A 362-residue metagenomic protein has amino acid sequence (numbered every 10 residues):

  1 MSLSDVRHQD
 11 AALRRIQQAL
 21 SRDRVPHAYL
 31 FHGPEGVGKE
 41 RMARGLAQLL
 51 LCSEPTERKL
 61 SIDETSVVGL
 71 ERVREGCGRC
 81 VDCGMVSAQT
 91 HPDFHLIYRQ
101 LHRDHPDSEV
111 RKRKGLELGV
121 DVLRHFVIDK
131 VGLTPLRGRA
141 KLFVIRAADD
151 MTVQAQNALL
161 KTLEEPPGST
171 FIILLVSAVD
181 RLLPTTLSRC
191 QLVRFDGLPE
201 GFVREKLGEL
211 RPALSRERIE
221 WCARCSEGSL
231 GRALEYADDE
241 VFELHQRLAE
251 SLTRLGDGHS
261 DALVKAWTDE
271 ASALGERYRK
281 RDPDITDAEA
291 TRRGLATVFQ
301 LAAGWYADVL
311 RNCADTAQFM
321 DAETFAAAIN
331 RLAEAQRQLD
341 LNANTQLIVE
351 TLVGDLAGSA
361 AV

Functional and structural regions predicted by a protein language model:
M1-L49, S53-V68, M85, G132 (+3 more regions): Charged, glycine-rich active-site and insertion segments that engage polyanionic ligands
R15-A19, E117-L142, D150, K161: Conserved alpha-helical scaffold flanking the Walker A/P-loop in AAA+ ATPase domains
H27, V73-G76, K141: Short metal-coordination and nucleic-acid-contact micro-motifs, chiefly zinc-binding Cys/His arrays
C52-P92, I97-H105, D121: Cysteine-cluster motifs in flexible loop/terminal segments that predominantly coordinate metals
G138-L142, P167-I173: Loop/turn-to-beta-strand initiation segments
A147-M151, V179: Conserved Walker B
V153-Q154, P184: Conserved D-loop-proximal element of ABC-family nucleotide-binding domains
N157-F171: Conserved catalytic/switch belt of AAA+ P-loop NTPases
